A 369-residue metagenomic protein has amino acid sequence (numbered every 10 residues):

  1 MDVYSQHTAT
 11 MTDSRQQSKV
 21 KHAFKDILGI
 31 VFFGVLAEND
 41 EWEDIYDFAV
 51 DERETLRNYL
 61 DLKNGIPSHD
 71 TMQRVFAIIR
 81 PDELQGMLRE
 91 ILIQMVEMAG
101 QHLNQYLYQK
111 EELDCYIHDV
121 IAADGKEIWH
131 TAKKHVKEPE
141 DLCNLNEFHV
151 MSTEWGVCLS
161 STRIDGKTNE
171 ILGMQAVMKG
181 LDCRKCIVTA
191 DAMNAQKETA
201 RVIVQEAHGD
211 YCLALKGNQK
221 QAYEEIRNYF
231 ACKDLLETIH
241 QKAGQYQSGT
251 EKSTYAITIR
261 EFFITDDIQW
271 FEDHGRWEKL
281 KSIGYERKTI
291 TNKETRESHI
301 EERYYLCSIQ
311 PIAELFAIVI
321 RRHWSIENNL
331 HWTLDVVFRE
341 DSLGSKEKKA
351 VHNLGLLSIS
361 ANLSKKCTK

Functional and structural regions predicted by a protein language model:
M1-Q17, W155: Basic, low-complexity segments
K19-R89, M193-Q196, I203, A361 (+1 more regions): Short, positively charged, Gly/Tyr-enriched micro-motifs that form contact patches at catalytic or ligand/partner
I30, I45, S68, V120-K126 (+7 more regions): Short, conserved catalytic/metal-binding motifs centered on acidic residues
K63-V136, A207: Active-site- or DNA-interface-adjacent structural scaffold in DNA-acting proteins
P139-K185: Electropositive, glycine- and tryptophan-enriched low-complexity nucleic-acid-binding patches
R201-G209, A231: Short, surface-exposed basic-aromatic patches at helix termini and helix-loop junctions that form
K216-R322: An anionic, glycine-rich sequence signature occurring as long contiguous blocks
H323-K369: Basic, amphipathic alpha-helical segments enriched in Lys/Arg and hydrophobic/aromatic residues
